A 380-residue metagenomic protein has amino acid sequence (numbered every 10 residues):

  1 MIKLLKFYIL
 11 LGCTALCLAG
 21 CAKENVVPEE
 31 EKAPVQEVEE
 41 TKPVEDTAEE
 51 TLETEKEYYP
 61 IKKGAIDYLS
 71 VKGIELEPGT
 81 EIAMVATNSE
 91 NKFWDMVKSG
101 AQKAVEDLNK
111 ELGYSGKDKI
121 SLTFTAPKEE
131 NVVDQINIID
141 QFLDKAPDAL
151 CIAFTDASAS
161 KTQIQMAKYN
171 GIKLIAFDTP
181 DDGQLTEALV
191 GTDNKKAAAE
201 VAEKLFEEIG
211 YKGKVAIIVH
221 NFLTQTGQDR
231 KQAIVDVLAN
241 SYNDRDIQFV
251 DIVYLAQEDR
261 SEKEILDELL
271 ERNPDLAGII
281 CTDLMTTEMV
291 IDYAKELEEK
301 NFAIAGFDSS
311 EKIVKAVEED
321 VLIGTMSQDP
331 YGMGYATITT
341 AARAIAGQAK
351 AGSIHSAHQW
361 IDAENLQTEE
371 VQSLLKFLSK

Functional and structural regions predicted by a protein language model:
C17-G20: C-terminal motif of bacterial Sec signal peptides marking the signal peptidase cleavage site
A22-E24: Bacterial signal peptide processing site
K32-P34, E40-P78, Q225-T226, V237-S241 (+2 more regions): Hinge/cleft segment of the Venus flytrap/periplasmic-binding protein
Y59-E77, E81-L108, T123-I136, F154-A157 (+2 more regions): Extracytoplasmic "Venus flytrap"
I61-K72, Q135, V190-V215, D229 (+3 more regions): Hydrophobic alpha-helical segments within soluble ligand-binding/sensing domains
Q102-L122, A239-D246: Signal peptide-proximal N-terminal region of secreted/periplasmic/extracellular or secretory-lumen proteins
D140-K145, A149-K168, I234, Y254-K315: Hydrophobic alpha-helical
A149, A157-K196, K214, S310-E318 (+2 more regions): Flexible loop/hinge segments that line or gate small-molecule binding clefts
